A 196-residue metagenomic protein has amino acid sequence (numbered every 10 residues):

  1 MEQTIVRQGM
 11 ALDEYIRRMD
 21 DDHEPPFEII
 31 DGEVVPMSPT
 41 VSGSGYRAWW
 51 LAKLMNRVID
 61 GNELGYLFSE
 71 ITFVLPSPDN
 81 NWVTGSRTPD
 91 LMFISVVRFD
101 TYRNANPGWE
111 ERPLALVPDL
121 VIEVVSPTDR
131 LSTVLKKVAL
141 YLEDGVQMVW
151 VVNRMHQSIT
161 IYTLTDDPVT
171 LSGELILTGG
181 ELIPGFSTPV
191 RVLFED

Functional and structural regions predicted by a protein language model:
M1-D196: Gly/Pro/Ser/Thr-rich low-complexity, intrinsically disordered segments predominantly at protein N-termini
